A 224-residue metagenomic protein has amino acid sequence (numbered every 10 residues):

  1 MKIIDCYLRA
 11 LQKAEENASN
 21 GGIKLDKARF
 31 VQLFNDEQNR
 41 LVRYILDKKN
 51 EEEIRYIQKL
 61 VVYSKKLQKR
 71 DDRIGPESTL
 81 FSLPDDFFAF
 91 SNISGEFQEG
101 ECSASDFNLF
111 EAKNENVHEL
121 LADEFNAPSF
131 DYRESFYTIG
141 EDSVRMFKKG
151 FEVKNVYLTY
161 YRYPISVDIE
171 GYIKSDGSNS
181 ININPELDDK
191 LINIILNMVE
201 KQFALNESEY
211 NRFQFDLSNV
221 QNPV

Functional and structural regions predicted by a protein language model:
M1-V224: Glycine-enriched, solvent-exposed interface loops adjoining structured elements
